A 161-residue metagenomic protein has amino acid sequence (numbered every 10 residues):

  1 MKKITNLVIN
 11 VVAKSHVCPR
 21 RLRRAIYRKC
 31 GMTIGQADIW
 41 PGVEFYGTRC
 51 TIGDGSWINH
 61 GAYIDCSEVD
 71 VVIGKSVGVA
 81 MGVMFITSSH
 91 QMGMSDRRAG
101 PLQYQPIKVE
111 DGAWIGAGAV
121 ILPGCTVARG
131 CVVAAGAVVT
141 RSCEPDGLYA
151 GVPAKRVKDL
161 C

Functional and structural regions predicted by a protein language model:
M1-A37: A transmembrane-helix-recognition feature enriched in membrane-embedded lipid enzymes and envelope glyco-/phospholipid
H16-R20, V43-I52, W57-T126, V152-P153 (+1 more regions): Flexible, glycine/small-residue-enriched loop-and-beta-strand segment within the central core of proteins
W40: Conserved glycine-rich SAM-binding loop
Y46, A80, V132-A134, V138: A generic "structured core" feature
P123, R129, R141: Conserved coupling/switch loop of ABC ATPases
R141, R156-D159: A short beta-to-alpha transition loop/helix N-cap that caps and shapes the active-site region
D146-G147: Extracellular disulfide-bonded cysteine-rich modules/repeats
